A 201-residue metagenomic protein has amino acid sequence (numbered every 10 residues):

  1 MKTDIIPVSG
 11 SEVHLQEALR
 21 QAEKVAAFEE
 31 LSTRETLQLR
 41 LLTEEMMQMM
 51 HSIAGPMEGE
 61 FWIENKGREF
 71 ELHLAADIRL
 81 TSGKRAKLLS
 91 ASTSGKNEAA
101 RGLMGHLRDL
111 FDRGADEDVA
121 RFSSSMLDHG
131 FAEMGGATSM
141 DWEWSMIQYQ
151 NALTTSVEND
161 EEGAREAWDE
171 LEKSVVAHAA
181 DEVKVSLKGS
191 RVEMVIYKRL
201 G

Functional and structural regions predicted by a protein language model:
M1-D4, H51-G201: Conserved beta-strand-loop-beta-strand hairpin that lines the nucleotide-binding pocket of ATP/GTP-utilizing enzymes
K2-E30: Helix-loop-beta hinge of the Bergerat
S11-A18, Q38, W168, E172: Phosphate/oxyanion-binding active-site loops and adjacent basic polyanion-contact surfaces
R20-M47, G95-G102, V157-E166: Conserved short strand/loop->alpha-helix "switch" segment adjacent to the catalytic nucleotide/phosphoryl-transfer site
